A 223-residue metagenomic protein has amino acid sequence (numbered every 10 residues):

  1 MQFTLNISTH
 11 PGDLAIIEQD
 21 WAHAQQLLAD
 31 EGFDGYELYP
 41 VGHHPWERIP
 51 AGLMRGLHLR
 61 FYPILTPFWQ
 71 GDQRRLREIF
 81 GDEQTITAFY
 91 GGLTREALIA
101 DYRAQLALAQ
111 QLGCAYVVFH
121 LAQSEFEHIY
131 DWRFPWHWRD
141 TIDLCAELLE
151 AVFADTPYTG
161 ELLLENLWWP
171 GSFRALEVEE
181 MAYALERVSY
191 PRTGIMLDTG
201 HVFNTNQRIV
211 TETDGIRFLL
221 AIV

Functional and structural regions predicted by a protein language model:
M1-A97, A104: N-terminal pre-domain/capping segments
Q2-N6, F33-E37, G52-H58, C114-V118 (+4 more regions): Structural preference for beta-strand elements that scaffold enzyme active sites
T9-P11, P40-G42, F61-P63, L121-E125 (+2 more regions): Active-site-proximal loop/turn and secondary-structure-junction residues that shape catalytic pockets, frequently
P11-Q19, F68, I129-W136, G171-A175 (+1 more regions): Short, flexible/disordered intra-domain loops and linkers
D20-W21, D101-Y102, E177, G215-L219: Amphipathic coiled-coil/heptad-repeat helices and related helical stalk/stem segments that mediate oligomerization
W21-L28, W46-I49, L106, L149-F153 (+2 more regions): Short amphipathic alpha-helical segments and helix-helix/interface helices
G91-G194: Active-site acidic/histidine proton-transfer and metal-coordination neighborhood in alpha/beta enzyme cores
A182, N204-V223: A short alpha/beta connector and helix-capping loop motif
